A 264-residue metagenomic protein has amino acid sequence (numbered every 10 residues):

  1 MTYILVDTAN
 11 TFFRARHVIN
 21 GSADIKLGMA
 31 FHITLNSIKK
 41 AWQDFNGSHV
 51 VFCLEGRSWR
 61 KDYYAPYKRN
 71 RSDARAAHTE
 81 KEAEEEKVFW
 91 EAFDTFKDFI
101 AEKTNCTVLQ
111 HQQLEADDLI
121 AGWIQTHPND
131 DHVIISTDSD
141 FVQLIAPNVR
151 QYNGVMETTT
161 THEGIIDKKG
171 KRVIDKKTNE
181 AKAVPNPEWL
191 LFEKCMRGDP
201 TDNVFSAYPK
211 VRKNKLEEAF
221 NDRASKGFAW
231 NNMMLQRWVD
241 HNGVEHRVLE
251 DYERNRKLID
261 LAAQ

Functional and structural regions predicted by a protein language model:
T2, K40, D44-L54, R69-E84 (+3 more regions): Non-catalytic nucleic-acid-binding/docking modules located in mid-to-C-terminal regions of nucleic-acid enzymes
T2-I135, F141-I166, D260: Noncatalytic, basic helical substrate-engagement surface that gates or grips nucleic-acid strands
